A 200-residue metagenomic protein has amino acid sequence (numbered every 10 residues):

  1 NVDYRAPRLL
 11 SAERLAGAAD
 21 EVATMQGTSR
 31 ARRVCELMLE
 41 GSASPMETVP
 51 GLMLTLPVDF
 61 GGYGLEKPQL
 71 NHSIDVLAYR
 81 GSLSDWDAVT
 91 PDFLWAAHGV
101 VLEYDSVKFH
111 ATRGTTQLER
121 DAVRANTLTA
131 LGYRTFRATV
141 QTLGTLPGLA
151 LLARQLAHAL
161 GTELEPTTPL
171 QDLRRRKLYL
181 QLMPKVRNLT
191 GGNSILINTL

Functional and structural regions predicted by a protein language model:
V2-L200: Surface segments flanking catalytic/ligand-binding clefts of nucleic-acid enzymes
